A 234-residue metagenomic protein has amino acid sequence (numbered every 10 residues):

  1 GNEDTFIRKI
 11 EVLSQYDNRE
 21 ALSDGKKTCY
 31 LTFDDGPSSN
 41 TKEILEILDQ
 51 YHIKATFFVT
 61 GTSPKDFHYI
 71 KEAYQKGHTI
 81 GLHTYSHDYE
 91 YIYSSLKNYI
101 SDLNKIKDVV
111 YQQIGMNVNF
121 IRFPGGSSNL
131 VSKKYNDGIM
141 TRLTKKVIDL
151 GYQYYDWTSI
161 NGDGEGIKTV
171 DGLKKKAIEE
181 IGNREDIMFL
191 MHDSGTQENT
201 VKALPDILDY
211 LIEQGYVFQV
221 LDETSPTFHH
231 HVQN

Functional and structural regions predicted by a protein language model:
N2-N98, N104-N117, Y210, V217 (+1 more regions): Active-site beta->alpha N-cap acidic-glycine motif
K65, H87-L190, S194-I212, Y216 (+2 more regions): Catalytic domains of cell-wall/extracellular-matrix polysaccharide-remodeling enzymes, centered on de-N-acetylation
